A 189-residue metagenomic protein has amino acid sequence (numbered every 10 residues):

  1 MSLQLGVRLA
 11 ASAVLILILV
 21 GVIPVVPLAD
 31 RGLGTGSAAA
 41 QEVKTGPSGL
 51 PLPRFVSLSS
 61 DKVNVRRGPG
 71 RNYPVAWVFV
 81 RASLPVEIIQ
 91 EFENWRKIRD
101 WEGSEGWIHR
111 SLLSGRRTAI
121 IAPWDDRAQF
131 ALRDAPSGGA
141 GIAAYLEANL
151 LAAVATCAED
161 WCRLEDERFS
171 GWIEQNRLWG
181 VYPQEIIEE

Functional and structural regions predicted by a protein language model:
M1, I16, E159-D160, E167-R168: Generic structural signal for short, solvent-exposed loop/turn connectors between secondary structure elements
M1-V7: N-terminal secretory signal peptides that target proteins for export/translocation
A10-P24, A29-G32: Bacterial N-terminal signal peptides
G34-R67, V78-A82, I89-F92, R99-W101 (+5 more regions): SH3-family beta-barrel domains
P69-Y73: Second-shell loop/turn segments in exported
